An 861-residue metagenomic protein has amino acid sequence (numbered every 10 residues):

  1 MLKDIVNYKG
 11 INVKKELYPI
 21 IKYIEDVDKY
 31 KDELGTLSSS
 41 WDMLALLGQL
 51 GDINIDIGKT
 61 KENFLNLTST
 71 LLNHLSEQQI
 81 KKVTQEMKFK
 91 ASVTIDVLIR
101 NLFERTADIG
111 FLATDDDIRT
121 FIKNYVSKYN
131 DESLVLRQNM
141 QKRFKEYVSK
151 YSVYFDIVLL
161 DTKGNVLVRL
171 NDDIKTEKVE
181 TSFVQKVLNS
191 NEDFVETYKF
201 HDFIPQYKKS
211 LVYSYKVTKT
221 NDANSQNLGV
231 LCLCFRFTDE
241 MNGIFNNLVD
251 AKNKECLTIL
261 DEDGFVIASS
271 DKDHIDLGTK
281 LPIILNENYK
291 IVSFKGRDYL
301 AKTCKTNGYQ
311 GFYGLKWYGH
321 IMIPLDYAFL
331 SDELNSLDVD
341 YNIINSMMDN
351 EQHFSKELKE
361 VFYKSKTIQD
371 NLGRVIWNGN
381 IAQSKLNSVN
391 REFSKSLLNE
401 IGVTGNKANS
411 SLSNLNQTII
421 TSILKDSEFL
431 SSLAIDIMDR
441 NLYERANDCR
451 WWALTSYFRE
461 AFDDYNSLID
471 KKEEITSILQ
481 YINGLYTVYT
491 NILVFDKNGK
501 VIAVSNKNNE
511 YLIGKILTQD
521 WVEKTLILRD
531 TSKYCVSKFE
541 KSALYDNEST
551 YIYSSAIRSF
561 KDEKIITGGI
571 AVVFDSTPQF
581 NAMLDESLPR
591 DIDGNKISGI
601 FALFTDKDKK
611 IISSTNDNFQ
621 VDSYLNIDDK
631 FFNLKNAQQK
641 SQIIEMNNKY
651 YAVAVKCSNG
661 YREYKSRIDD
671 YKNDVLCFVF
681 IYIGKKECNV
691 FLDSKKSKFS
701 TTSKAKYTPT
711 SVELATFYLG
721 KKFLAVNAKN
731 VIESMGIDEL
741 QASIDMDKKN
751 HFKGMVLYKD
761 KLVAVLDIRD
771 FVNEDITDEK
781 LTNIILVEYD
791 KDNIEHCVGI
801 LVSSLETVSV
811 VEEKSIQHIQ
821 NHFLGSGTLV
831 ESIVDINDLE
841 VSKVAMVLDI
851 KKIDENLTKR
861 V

Functional and structural regions predicted by a protein language model:
L2-Q78, L277-S422, Y624-S700: Extracellular/periplasmic juxtamembrane segments that couple receptor/chemosensory ectodomains to their
D26, E33-E192, I244-L248, V375-T531 (+1 more regions): Extracytoplasmic/periplasmic sensory segments of membrane signal-transduction proteins
L112, R119-I122, N165-N171, L260 (+6 more regions): Amphipathic coiled-coil signal-relay and dimerization helices
T114, I157-G164, C256-D263, S293 (+3 more regions): Short hydrophobic alpha-helical segments used for membrane anchoring or interfacial signaling
R137-Y151, V230-L285, L325-M348, E473-Y486 (+4 more regions): Solvent-exposed, extracytoplasmic
Q141, K145-E240, N288-A301, N483-N491 (+2 more regions): Extracytoplasmic/periplasmic ligand-binding sensor regions of membrane-associated signaling proteins
V212, L228-C234, K316-M322, I552 (+7 more regions): Short hydrophobic beta-strand segments that form the core of ligand-binding sensory/regulatory domains
G684-V861: An acidic, low-aromatic, low-complexity terminal/linker signal
